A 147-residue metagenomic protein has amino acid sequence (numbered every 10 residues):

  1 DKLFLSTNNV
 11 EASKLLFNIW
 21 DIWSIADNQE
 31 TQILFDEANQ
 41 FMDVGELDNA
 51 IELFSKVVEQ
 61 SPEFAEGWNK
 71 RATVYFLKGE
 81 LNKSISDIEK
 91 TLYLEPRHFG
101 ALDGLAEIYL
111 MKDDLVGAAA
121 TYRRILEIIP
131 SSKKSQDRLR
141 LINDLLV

Functional and structural regions predicted by a protein language model:
D1-D27: Long, contiguous interaction/recruitment modules in multidomain scaffold/adaptor proteins
D1-T7, D113-D144: TPR/TPR-like (Sel1-like) alpha-helical repeat modules
T7-V10, G45, G79, D113: Short helix-adjacent coil turns
S13-L16, Q32, I51, I85 (+3 more regions): Conserved positions within tetratricopeptide repeat
N28-G100: Alpha-helical adaptor scaffolds
D43, L77, M111, I128 (+1 more regions): Register position in tetratricopeptide repeats
R71-A72, K78, L105, K112 (+1 more regions): Residue-level signature of tetratricopeptide-repeat
